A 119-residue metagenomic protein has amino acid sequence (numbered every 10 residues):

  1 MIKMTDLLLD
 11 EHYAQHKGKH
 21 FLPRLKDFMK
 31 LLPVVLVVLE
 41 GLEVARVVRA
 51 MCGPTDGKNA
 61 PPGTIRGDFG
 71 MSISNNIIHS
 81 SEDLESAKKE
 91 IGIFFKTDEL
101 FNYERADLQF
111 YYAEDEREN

Functional and structural regions predicted by a protein language model:
M1-N119: Non-catalytic terminal and connector segments of soluble metabolic enzymes
